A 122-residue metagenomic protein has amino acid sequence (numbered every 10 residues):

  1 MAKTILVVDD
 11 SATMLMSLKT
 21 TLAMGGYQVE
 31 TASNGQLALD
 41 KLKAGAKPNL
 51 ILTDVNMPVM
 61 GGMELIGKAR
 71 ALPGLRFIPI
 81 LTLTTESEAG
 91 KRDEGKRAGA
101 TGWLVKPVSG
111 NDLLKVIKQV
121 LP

Functional and structural regions predicted by a protein language model:
A12-E30, A98: Two-component/phosphorelay signaling modules centered on CheY-like receiver
T31-L50: Acidic, metal-coordinating helix/loop segments flanking the phosphotransfer/catalytic sites of two-component signaling
A46-N49, G74-P79: His-Asp phosphorelay/catalytic-motif detector in bacterial-type signaling
D54, T84: Active-site residues of response regulator receiver
M57: Receiver (REC) domain active-site loop signature in two-component systems and cognate sites in sensor histidine kinases
T101: Short, glycine/charged-rich "phosphate-handling" switch motifs in NTP-dependent and phosphotransfer domains
V108-I117: C-terminal output helix
